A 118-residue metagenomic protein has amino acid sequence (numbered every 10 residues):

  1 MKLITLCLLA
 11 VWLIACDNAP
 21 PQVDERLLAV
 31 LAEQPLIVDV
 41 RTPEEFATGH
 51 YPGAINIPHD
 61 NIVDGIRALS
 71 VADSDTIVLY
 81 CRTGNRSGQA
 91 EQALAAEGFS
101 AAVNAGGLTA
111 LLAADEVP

Functional and structural regions predicted by a protein language model:
K2-L6, W12-L31, P35, P43-T76 (+1 more regions): Rhodanese-like catalytic fold shared by cysteine-dependent sulfurtransferases and DSP/PTP-type phosphatases
D39: Phosphate-rich cofactor/ligand-interacting catalytic cores and adjacent structured alpha/beta frameworks
Y80: Short, surface-exposed ligand- or partner-binding patches at beta-edge/loop junctions that are enriched in aromatics
